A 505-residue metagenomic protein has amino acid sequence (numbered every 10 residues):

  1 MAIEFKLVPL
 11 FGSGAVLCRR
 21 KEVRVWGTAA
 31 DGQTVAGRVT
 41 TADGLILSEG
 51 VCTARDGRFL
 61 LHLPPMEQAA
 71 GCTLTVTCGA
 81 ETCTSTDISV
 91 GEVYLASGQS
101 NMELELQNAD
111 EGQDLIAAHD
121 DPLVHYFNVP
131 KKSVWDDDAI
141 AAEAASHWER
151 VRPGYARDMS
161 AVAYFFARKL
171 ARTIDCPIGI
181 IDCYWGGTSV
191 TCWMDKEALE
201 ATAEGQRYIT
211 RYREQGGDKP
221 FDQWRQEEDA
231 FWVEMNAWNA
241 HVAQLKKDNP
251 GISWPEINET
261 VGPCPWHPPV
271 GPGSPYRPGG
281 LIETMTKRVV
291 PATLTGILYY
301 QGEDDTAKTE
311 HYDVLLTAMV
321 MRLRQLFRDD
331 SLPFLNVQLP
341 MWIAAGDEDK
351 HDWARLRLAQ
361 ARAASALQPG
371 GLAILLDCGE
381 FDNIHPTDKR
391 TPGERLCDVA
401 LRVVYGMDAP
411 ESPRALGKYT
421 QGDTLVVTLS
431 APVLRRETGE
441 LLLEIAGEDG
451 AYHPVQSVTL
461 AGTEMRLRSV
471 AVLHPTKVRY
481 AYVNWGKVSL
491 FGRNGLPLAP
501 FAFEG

Functional and structural regions predicted by a protein language model:
M1-G505: Cell-envelope and extracellular/periplasmic
